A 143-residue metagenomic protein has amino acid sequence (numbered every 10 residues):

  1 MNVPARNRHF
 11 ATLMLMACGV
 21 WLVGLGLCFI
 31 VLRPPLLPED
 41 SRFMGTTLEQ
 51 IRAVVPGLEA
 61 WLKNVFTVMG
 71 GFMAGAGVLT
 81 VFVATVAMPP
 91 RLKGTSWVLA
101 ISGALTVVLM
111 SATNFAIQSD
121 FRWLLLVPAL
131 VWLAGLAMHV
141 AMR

Functional and structural regions predicted by a protein language model:
M1-R6: Short, Lys/Arg-rich, polar N-terminal cytosolic tail immediately upstream of the first transmembrane signal-anchor
F10-P38: N-terminal signal-anchor transmembrane alpha helix
A11-W21, M69, T95-T106, L124-P128: Hydrophobic alpha-helical transmembrane segments of polytopic
L36-E39, P56-G75: A loop-to-helix transmembrane entry motif
D40-L58: Perimembrane loop-to-helix junctions flanking transmembrane segments
G77-T95: Juxtamembrane helix-break-helix junctions at the cytosolic face of small multi-pass alpha-helical membrane proteins
V108-L126: Membrane-helix boundary connector in multi-pass membrane proteins
W132-R143: Membrane-water interface at the C-terminal end of transmembrane alpha helices
